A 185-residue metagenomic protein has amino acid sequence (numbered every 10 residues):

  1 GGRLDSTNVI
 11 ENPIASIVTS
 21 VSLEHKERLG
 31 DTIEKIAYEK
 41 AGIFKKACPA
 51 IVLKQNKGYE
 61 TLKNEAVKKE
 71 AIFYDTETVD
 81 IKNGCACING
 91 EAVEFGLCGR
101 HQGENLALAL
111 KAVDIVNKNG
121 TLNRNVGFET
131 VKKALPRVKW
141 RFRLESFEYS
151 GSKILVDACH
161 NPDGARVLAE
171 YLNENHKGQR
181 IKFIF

Functional and structural regions predicted by a protein language model:
G1-K54: Flexible active-site lid/hinge loop adjacent to a nucleotide/diphosphate and Mg2+-phosphate binding pocket
L4-I17, V21-S22, K35, G90-F185: Nucleotide phosphate-binding/pyrophosphate-handling subdomain across enzymes that bind or process nucleotide phosphates
E39, K46-A47, K69, V138 (+1 more regions): Structured helix-beta-strand junction loops
A50, E70-Y74: Hydrophobic beta-strand scaffold residues
V52-N56, A158-C159: Structural motif
K54, D75-E77, E148: Short loop/edge segments at beta-strand edges and connector loops that shape dinucleotide/nucleotide cofactor-binding
E60-A66: Aromatic/hydrophobic pocket-lining residues that form π-stacking "cages" and hydrophobic walls in ligand
E77-G84: A conserved short coil-to-beta-strand element within the FAD-binding core of flavoproteins
